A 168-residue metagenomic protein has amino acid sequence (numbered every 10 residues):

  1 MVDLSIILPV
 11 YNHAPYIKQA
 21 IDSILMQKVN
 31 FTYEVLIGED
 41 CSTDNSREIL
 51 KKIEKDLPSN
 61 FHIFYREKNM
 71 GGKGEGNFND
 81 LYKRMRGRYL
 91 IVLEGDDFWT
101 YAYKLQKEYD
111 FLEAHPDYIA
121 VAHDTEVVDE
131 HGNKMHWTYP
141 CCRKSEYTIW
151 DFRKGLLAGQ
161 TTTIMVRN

Functional and structural regions predicted by a protein language model:
V2-S5, E34: Cell-envelope/extracellular polymer assembly enzymes that use nucleotide-activated donors
Y16-K18, D44-I53: Acidic helix N-cap motif at the loop->helix transition within catalytic regions of sugar-transfer enzymes
D22-T32: Short, acidic, metal-binding catalytic loop of nucleotide-sugar glycosyltransferases
E39-E48, K68, E94: A conserved acidic beta->alpha catalytic loop
E67-R86, K107: Glycine-rich, basic loop-to-helix element that forms the pyrophosphate-binding segment of sugar-nucleotide handling
Y82-K83, H123, C141-N168: Conserved nucleotide-sugar donor-binding catalytic segment
L90: Short aromatic/hydrophobic "clamp" motif used to bind/position activated sugar donors
Y103-H136: Conserved donor NDP-sugar-binding/catalytic core segment of glycosyltransferases
